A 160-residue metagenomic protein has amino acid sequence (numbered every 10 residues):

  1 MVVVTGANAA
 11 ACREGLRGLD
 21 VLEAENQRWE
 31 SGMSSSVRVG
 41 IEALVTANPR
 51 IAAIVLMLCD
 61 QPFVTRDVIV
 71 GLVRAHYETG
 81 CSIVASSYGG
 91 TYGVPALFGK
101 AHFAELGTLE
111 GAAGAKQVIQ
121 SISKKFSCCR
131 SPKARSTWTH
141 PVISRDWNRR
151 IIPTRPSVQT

Functional and structural regions predicted by a protein language model:
M1-V2, H102-E105: Short active-site oxyanion
M1-Y92, K124-R130: Nucleotide and nucleotide-moiety/phosphate-recognizing core
I54, A101-H102: A general alpha-helix detector
I83-A85, P95-L97, V118: Conserved hydrophobic/aromatic beta-strand scaffold that supports enzyme active sites
V94-F98, S136-W138: Short glycine- and hydrophobic/aromatic-rich loop-to-beta-strand nucleating segment in the catalytic cores
A104, T108-T160: Conserved alpha/beta core of the MobA/IspD/sugar-nucleotide pyrophosphorylase nucleotidyltransferase superfamily
